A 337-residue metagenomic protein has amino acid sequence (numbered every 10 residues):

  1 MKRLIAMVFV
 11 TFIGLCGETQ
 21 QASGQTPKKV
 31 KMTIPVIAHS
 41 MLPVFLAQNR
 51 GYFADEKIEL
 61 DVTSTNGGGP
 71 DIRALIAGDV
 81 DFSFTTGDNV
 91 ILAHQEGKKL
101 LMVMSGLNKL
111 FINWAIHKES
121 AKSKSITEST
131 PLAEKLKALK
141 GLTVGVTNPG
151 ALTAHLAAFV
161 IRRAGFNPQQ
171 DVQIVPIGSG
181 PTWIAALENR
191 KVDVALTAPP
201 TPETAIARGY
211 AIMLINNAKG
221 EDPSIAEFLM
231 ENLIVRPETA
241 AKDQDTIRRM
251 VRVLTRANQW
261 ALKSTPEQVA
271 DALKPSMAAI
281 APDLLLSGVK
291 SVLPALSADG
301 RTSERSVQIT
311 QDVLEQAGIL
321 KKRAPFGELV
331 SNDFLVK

Functional and structural regions predicted by a protein language model:
M1-L4: Positively charged n-region of N-terminal signal peptides that target proteins for export
A6-G17: Bacterial N-terminal signal peptides
T19-G24: Boundary at the C-terminal end of the N-terminal hydrophobic targeting segment
Q25-N167, D171-I177, D193-P199, N216 (+1 more regions): Short, glycine-/small- and polar/acidic-enriched structural segments that line small-molecule recognition paths
D55, K122-T127, G220-A226, L293-S303: Short, solvent-exposed loop/beta-turn-alpha elements that line the ligand-binding surface or hinge of extracytoplasmic
T182-K274: Pocket-lining segment of extracytoplasmic ligand-binding domains
A240-K321: Secondary-structure end/capping motifs
Q311-K337: Conserved C-terminal helix/tail region of periplasmic/extracytoplasmic solute-binding proteins
